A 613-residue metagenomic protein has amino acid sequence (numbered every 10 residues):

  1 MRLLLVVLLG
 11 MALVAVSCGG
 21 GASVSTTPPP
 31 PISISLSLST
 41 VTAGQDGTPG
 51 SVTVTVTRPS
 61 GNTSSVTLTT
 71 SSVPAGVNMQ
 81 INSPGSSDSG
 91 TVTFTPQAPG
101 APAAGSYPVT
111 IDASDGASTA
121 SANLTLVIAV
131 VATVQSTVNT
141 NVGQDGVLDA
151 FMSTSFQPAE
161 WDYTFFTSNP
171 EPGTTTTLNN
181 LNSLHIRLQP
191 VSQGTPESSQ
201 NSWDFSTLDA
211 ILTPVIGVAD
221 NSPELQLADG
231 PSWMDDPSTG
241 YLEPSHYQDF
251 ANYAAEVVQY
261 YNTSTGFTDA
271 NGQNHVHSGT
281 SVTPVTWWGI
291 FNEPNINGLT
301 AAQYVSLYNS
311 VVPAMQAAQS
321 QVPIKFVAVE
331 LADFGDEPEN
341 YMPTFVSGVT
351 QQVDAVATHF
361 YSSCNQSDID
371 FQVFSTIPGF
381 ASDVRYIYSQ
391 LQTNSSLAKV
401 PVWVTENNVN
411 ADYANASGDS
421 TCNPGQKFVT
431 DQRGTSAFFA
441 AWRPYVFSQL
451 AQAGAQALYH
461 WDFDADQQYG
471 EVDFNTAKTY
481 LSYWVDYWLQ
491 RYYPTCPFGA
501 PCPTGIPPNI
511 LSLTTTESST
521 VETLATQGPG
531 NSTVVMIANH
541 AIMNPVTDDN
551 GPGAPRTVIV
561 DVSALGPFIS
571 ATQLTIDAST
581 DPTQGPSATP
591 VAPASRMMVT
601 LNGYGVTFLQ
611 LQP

Functional and structural regions predicted by a protein language model:
V6-A15: Bacterial N-terminal signal peptides
C18-V131: Long beta-sheet-rich domains in secretory-pathway and surface-associated proteins
A132-T177, L184, Q189: Boundary/entry segment of secreted carbohydrate-active catalytic domains
L178-V373: Substrate-binding cleft and catalytic face of glycoside hydrolase catalytic domains, especially the flexible beta-alpha
G266-S278, V312-E339, V384, Y388-Y413 (+1 more regions): Aromatic-lined carbohydrate-recognition surfaces of secreted/lumenal glycan-active proteins
N408-V521, P529: Aromatic/acidic polysaccharide-binding cleft in carbohydrate-active enzymes
T516-G566, Y604-Q610: Carbohydrate-binding surface patches
P590-P613: C-terminal beta-strand-rich structural cap/linker in extracellular carbohydrate-active enzymes
